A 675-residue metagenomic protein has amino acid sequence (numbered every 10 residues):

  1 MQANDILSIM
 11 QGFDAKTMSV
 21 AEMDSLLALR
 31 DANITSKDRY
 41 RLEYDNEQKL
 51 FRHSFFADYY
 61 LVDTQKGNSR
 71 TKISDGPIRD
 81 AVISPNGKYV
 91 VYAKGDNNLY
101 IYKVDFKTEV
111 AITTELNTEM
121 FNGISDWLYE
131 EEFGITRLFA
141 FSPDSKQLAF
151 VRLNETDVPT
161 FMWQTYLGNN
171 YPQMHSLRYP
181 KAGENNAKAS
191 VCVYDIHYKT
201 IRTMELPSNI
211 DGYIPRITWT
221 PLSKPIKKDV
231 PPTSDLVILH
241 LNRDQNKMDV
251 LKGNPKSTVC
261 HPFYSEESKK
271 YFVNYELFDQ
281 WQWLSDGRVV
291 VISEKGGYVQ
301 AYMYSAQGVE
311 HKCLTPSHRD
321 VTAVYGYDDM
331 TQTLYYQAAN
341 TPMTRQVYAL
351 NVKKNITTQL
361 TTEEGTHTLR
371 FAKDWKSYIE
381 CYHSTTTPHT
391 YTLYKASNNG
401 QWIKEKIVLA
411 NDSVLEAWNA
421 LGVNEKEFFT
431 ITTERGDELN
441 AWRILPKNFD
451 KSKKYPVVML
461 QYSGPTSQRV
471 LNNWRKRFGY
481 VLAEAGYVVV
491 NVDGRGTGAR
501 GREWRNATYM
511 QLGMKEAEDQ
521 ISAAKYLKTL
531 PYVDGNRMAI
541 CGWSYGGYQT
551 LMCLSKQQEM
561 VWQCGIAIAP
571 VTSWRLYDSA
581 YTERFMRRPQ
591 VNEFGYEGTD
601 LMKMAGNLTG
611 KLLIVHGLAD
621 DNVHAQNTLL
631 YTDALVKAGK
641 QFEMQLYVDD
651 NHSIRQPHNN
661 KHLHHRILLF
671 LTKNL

Functional and structural regions predicted by a protein language model:
M1-F371, K376-S377, T387: Beta-propeller folds
R216-T218, S223, T233, T368-L675: Serine-hydrolase catalytic core recognition
